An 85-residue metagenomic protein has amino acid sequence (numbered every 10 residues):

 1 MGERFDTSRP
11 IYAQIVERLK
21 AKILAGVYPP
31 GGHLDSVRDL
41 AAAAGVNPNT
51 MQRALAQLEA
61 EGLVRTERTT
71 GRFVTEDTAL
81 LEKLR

Functional and structural regions predicted by a protein language model:
M1-L34, D39-A43, K83-R85: Extreme N-terminal segment that seeds HTH/winged-HTH DNA-binding domains in transcriptional regulators
A25-P29, G45, E59-A60, T75: Enrichment for repetitive, rod-forming helical segments
H33-R65: N-terminal helix-turn-helix
A60-R85: HTH-adjacent hinge/linker in prokaryotic transcriptional regulators
